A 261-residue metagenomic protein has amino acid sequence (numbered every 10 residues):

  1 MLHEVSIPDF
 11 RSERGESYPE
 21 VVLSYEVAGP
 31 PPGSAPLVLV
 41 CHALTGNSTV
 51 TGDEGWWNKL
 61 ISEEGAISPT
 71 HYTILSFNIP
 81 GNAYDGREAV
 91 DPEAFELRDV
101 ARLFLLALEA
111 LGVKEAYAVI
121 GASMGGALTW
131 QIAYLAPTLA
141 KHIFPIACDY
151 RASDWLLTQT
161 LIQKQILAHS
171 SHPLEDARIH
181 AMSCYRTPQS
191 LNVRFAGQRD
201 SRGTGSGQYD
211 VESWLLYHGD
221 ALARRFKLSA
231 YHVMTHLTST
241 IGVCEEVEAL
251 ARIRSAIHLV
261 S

Functional and structural regions predicted by a protein language model:
M1-L37: Catalytic-loop region of hydrolases
E26-Y84: N-terminal cap/lid subdomain of alpha/beta-hydrolase-fold enzymes
L39, L75-F77, I120, F144-I146 (+1 more regions): Hydrophobic/aromatic beta-strand patches that form the interior of the parallel beta-sheet core in alpha/beta enzyme
A89-D99: Catalytic nucleophile-loop/oxyanion-hole region of alpha/beta-hydrolase and closely related hydrolase-like folds
R98-Y117: Conserved acidic catalytic loop of the alpha/beta-hydrolase fold
K114-D154: Conserved hydrolase catalytic core segment
T138-S183: A catalytic-pocket lid/entrance helix-loop region that shapes and gates access to the active site across common
K164-H258: Alpha/beta-hydrolase
